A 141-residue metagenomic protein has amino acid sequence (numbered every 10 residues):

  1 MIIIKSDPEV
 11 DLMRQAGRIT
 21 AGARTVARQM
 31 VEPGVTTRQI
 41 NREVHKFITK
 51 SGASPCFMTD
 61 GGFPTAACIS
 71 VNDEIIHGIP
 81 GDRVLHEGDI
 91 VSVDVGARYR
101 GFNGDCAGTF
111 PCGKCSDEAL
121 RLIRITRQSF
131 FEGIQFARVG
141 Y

Functional and structural regions predicted by a protein language model:
M1-Y141: Active-site neighborhoods and metal-handling regions in enzymes and metal-associated proteins
